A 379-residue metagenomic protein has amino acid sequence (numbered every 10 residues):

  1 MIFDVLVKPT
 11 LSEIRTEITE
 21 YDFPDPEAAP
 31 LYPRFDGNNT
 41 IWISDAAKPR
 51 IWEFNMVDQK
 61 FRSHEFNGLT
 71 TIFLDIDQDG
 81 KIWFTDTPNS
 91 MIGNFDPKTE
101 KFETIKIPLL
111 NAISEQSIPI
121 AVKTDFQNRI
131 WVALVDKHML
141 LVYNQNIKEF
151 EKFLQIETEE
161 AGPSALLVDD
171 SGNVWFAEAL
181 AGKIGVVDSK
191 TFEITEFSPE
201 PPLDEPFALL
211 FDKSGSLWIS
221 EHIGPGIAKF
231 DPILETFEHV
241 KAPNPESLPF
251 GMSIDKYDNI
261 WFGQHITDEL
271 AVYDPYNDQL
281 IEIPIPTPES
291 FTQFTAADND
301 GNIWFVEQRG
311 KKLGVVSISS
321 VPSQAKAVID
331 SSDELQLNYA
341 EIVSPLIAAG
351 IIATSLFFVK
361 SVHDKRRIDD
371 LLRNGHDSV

Functional and structural regions predicted by a protein language model:
V7-E27: A short helix->beta-strand "capping" segment at the edge of beta-propeller domains
T19-F23, K60-E65, K101-A112, E149-I156 (+3 more regions): A short beta-strand motif characteristic of beta-propeller blades
P26-G37, N67-Q78, L110-F126, E157-D170 (+3 more regions): Beta-rich, blade/repeat-based domains predominating in secreted/periplasmic proteins but also intracellular
I43-A47, I82-S90, V132-D136, V174-L180 (+3 more regions): Conserved beta-strand positions in repeat-built beta-propeller and related beta-rich domains
R50-W52, S90-N94, H138-V142, G182-V186 (+3 more regions): A short loop-to-beta-strand structural motif that recurs across blades of beta-propeller domains
N55-Q59, D96-E100, N144-K148, D188-F192 (+3 more regions): Short loop/turn segments that connect beta-strands within beta-propeller blades
Y276, I285-D330, Q336-E341: Blade-level signature of beta-propeller repeat domains, shared across WD40, Kelch, NHL, RCC1 and BNR/Asp-box propellers
K365-V379: Cytoplasmic C-terminal tails of single-pass
